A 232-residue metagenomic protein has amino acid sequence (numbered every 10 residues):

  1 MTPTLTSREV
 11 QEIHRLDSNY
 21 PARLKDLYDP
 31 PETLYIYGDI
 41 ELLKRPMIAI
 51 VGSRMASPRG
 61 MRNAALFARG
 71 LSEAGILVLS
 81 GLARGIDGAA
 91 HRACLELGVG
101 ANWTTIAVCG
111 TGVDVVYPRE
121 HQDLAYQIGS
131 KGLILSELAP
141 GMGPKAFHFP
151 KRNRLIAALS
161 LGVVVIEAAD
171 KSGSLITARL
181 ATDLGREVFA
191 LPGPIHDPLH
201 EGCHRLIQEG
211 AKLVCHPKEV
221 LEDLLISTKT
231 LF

Functional and structural regions predicted by a protein language model:
P3-F232: Glycine-biased, small-residue-rich flexible motifs in mid-sequence functional cores and linkers
